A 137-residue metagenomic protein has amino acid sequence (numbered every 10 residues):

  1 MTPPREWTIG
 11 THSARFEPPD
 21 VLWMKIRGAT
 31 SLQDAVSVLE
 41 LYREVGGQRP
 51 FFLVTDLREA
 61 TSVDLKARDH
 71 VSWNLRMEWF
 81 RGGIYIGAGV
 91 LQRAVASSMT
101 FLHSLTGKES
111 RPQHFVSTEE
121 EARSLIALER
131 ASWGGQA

Functional and structural regions predicted by a protein language model:
M1-A137: Amphipathic, Lys/Arg-enriched alpha-helical "gate/interface" segment within cytosolic domains that mediates
